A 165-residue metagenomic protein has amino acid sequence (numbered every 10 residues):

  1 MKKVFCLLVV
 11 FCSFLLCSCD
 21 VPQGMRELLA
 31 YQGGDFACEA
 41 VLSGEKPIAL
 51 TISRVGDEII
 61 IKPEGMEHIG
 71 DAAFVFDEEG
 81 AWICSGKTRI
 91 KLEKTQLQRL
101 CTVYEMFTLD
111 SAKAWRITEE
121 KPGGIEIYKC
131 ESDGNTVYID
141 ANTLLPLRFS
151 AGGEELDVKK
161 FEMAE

Functional and structural regions predicted by a protein language model:
M1-C17: Sec-dependent bacterial lipoprotein signal peptides
F14-E58, M66-H68, T88-T95, D110 (+1 more regions): N-terminal leader/targeting segments and the immediate start of mature chains
Q23-A37, W82-G134: Flexible, processing/modification-adjacent segments and terminal tails in exported/periplasmic/extracellular proteins
A37-E39, G80-A81, L145-A151: Short, hydrophobic/proline-enriched secondary-structure or compact coil segments at domain edges
T51-E105, A151-D157: An acidic-aromatic
I60-H68, K113-E165: Gly/Pro-enriched, hydrophobic low-complexity segments that function as extracytoplasmic propeptides/linkers
